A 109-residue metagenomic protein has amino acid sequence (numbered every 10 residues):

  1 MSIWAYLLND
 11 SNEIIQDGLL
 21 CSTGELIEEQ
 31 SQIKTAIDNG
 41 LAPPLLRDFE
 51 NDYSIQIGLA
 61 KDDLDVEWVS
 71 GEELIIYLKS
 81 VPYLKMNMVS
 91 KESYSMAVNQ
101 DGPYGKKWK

Functional and structural regions predicted by a protein language model:
I3-L59, L84-K109: Surface-exposed loop/turn elements that mediate protein-protein interactions on large endomembrane-trafficking
G58-V69: Structural signature of eukaryotic scaffold interfaces centered on beta-propeller domains
W68-G71, S90: Short, ordered beta-strand-loop transition motifs
